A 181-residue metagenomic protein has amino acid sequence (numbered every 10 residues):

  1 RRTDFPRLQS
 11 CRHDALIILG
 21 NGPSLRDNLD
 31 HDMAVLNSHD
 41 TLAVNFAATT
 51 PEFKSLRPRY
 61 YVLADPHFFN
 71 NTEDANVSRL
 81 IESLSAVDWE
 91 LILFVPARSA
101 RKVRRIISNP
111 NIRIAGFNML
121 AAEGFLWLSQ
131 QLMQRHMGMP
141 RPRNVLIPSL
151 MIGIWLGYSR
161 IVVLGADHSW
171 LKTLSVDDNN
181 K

Functional and structural regions predicted by a protein language model:
R1-K181: Metal-ion/cofactor- or nucleotide/acyl-coenzyme-handling active-site neighborhoods
